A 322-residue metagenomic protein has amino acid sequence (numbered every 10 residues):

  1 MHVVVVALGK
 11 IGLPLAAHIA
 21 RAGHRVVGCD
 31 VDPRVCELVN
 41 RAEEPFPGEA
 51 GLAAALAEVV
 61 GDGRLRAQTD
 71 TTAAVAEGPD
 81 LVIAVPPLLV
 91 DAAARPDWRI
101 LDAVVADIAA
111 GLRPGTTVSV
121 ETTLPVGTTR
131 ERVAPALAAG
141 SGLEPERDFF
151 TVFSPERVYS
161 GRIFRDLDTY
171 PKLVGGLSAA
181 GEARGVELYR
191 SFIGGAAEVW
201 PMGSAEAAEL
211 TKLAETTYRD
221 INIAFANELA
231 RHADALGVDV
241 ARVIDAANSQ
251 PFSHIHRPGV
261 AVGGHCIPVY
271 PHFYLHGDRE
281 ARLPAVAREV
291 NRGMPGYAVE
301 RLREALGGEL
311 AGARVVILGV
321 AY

Functional and structural regions predicted by a protein language model:
M1-Y322: Structural/interface elements that position substrates and couple domains in central-metabolism enzymes
